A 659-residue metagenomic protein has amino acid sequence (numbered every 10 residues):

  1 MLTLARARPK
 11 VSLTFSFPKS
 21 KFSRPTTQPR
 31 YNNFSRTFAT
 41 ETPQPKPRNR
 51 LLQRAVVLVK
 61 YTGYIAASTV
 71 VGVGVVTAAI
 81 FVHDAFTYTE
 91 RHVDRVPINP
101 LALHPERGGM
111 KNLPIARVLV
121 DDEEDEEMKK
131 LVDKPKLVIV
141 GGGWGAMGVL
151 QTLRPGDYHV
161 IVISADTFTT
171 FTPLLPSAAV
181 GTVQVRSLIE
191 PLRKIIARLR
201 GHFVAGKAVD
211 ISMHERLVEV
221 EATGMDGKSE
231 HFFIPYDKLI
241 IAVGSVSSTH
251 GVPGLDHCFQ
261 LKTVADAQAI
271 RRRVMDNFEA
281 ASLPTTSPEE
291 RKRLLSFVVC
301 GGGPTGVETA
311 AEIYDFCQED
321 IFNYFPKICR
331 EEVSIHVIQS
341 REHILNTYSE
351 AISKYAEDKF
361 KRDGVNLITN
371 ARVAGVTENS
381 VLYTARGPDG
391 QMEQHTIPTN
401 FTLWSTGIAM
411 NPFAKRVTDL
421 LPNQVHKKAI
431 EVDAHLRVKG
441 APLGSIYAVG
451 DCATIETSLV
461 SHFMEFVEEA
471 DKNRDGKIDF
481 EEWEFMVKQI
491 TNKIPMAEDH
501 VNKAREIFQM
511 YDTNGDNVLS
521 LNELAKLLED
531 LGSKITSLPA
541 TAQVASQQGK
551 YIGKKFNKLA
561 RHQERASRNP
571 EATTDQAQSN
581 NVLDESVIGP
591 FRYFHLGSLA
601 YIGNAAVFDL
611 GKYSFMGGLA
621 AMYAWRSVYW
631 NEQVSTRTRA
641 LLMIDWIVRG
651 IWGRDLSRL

Functional and structural regions predicted by a protein language model:
M1-Q28: N-terminal chloroplast transit peptides
E41-E124, A470-E523, A540-V544, Y551-L659: C-terminal, flexible cofactor-proximal segment of oxidoreductases
P45-L51, V57-P114, E124-A205, V209-D210 (+4 more regions): Beta1-alpha1 glycine-rich phosphate/pyrophosphate-binding loop at the start of Rossmann-like nucleotide-binding domains
A102, R107-E123, V243-D320, Y324 (+1 more regions): Glycine-rich dinucleotide-binding loop and its adjacent helix/turn
V204-L217, T369-L382: A conserved short coil-to-beta-strand element within the FAD-binding core of flavoproteins
D226-K238, G390-F401: Core beta-strand elements of the Rossmann-like FAD/NAD(P) dinucleotide-binding domain in flavoenzyme oxidoreductases
H257-T286, P398-Y551, N557: FAD-site-proximal beta/loop scaffold in flavoenzymes
E290-I368, D475, L538-Q548, I552-G589: Rossmann-like dinucleotide-binding core of oxidoreductases
